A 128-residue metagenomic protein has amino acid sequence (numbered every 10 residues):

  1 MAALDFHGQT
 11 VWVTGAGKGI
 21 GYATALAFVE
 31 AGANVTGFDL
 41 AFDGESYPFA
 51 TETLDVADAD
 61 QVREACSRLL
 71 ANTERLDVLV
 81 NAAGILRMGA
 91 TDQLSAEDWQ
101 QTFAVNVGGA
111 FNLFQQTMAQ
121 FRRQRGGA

Functional and structural regions predicted by a protein language model:
Q9, R75-L76, F121-A128: Active-site loop of short-chain dehydrogenase/reductase
G17-K18: Conserved glycine-rich cofactor-binding loop
T51, L94, T102: A hydrophobic alpha-helix adjacent to the NAD(P)-binding/active-site core of NAD(P)-dependent oxidoreductases, strongly
L54-E64, A96: The beta1-alpha1 cofactor-binding region of Rossmann-like NAD(H)/NADP(H)-dependent oxidoreductases
A82-R87: Conserved NAD(P)H cofactor-binding loop of Rossmann-fold oxidoreductase domains
A90-T91, D98-Q100: Substrate-binding pocket helix/loop in short-chain dehydrogenase/reductase
F114-Q115: A short, exposed helix-loop element centered on a Lys and neighboring polar residues
